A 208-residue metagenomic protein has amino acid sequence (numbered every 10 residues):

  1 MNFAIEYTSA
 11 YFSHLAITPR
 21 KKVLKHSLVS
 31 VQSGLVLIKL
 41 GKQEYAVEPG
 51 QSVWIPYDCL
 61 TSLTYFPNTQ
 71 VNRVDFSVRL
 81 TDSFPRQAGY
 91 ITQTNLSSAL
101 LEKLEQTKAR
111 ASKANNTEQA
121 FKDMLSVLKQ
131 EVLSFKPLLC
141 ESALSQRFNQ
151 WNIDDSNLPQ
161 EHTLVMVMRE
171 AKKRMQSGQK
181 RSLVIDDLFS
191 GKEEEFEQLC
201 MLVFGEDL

Functional and structural regions predicted by a protein language model:
M1-L35: Generic protein-terminus/edge-of-domain signal
S27, S33-K39, S52-V53, T61: Short beta-strand segments in beta-sandwich/barrel cores
Q32-S33, E48-P49, P67: A cytosolic small-molecule/anion-sensing beta-strand core signal
G41-Y57: Short acidic-glycine-tyrosine-enriched beta hairpin
C59-Y90: Ligand-binding loop in jelly-roll beta-barrel domains
Q93-I153: An amphipathic alpha-helical interaction segment
F148-D154, K172-L208: Basic/polar phosphate-binding segments, predominantly the helix-turn-helix DNA-binding elements of transcriptional
W151-V167: Short, Lys/Arg-enriched anionic-surface-contact patches
